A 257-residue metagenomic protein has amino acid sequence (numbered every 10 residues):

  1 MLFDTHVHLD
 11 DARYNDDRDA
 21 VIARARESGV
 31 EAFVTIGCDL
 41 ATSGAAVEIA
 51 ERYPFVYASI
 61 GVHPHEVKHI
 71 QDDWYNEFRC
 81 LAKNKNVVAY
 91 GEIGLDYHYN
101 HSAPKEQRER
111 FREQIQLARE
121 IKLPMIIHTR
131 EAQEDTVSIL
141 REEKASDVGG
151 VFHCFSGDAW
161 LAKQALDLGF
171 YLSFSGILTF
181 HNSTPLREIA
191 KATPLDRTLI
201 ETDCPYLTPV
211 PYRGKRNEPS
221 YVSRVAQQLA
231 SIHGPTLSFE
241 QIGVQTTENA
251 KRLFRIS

Functional and structural regions predicted by a protein language model:
M1-S257: Mid-domain alpha/beta scaffold segments of enzyme catalytic cores
